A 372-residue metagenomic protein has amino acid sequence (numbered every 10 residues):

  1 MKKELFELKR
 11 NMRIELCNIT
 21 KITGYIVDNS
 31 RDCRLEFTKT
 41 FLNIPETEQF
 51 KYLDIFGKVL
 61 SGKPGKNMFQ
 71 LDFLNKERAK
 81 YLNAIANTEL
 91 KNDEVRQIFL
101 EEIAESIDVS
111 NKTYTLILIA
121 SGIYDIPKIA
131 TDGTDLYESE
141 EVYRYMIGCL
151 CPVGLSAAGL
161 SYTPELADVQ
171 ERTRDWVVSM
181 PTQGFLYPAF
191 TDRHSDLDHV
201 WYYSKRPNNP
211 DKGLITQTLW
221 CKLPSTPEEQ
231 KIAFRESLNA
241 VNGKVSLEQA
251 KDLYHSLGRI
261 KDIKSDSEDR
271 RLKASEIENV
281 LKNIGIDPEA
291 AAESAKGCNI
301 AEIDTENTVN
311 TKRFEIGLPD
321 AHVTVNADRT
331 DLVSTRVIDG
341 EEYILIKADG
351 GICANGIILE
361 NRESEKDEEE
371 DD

Functional and structural regions predicted by a protein language model:
K2-N310: Long, hydrophobic alpha/beta structural blocks
R271, E278-D372: C-terminal, beta-strand-rich globular interaction domains
